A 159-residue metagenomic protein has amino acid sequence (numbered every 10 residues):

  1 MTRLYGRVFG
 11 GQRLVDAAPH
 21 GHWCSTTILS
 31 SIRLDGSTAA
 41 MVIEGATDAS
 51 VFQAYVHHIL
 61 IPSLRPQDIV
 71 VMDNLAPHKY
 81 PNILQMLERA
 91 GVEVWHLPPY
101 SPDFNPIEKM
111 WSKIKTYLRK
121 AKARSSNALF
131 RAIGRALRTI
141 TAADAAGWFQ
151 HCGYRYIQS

Functional and structural regions predicted by a protein language model:
M1-H57, Y154-R155: Extended, low-complexity cationic-aromatic segments
L14-H20, A90-P106: RNase H-like polynucleotidyl transferase catalytic core
D35, L75, K115: Anionic group-transfer/hydrolysis microenvironments
S50, A54-P66, M86, E93-S101 (+1 more regions): A structural preference for long, well-packed, hydrophobic secondary-structure segments
P66-K79, Y100, N105: Acidic/histidine-rich, metal-coordinating catalytic segments
Y80-A90: Short, aromatic/basic amphipathic alpha-helical patches
P106-S159: C-terminal anion-handling pockets and recognition modules
